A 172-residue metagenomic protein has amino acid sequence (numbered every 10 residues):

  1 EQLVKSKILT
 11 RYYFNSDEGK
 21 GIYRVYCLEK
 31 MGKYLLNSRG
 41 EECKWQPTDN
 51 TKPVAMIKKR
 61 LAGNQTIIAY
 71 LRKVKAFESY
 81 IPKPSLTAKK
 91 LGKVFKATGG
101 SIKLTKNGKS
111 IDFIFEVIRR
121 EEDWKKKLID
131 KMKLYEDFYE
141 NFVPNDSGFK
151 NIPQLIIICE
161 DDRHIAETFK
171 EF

Functional and structural regions predicted by a protein language model:
E1-N50: Nuclease-adjacent, charged terminal/linker segments that flank catalytic cores
N15-K20, K89-K93, F149-K150: A short beta-turn/loop motif at secondary-structure boundaries
D17, L86-K90, E160-H164: Short, internal active-site loops enriched in acidic
L36-S79: Amphipathic alpha-helical dimerization/coiled-coil segments that flank or bridge DNA-binding/regulatory modules
I67-D112, E121-W124, L128-K133: Active-site metal-binding core of divalent-cation-utilizing nuclease and nuclease-like domains
N107-F172: C-terminal regulatory/effector modules of DNA-binding transcriptional regulators
